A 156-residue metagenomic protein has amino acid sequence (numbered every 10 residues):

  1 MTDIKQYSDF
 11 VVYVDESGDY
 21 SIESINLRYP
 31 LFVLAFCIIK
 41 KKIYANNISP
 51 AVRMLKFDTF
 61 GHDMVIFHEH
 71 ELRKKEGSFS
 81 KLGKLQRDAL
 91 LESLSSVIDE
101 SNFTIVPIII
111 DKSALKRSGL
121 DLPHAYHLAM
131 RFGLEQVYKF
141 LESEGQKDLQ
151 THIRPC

Functional and structural regions predicted by a protein language model:
M1-C156: Phosphate-ester processing/binding pockets and catalytic centers
